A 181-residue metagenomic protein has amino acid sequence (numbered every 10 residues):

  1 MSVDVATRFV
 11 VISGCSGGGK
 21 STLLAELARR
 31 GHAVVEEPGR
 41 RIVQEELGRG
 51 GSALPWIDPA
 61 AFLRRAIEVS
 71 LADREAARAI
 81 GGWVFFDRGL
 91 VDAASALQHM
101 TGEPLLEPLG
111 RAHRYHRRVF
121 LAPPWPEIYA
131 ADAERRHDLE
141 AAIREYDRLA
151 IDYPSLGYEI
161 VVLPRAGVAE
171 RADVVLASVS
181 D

Functional and structural regions predicted by a protein language model:
M1-T7: Phosphate-binding P-loop
I12: Hydrophobic anchor at the beta1->P-loop junction of P-loop NTPases
C15, L27: P-loop (Walker A) phosphate-binding loop of NTP-binding proteins
G19: Conserved glycine(s) of the Walker
L23-L24: Post-Walker A alpha-helix
A28-L71: Conserved substrate/cofactor phosphate-moiety recognition/catalytic segment in nucleotide-dependent phosphotransferases
L63-R114, Y129: Glycine-rich phosphate-binding loop used to anchor ATP phosphates in small-molecule kinases, encompassing both
T101-G167: A glycine- and Lys/Arg-enriched "phosphate-lid" helix/loop adjacent to the NTP-binding pocket of small-molecule kinases
